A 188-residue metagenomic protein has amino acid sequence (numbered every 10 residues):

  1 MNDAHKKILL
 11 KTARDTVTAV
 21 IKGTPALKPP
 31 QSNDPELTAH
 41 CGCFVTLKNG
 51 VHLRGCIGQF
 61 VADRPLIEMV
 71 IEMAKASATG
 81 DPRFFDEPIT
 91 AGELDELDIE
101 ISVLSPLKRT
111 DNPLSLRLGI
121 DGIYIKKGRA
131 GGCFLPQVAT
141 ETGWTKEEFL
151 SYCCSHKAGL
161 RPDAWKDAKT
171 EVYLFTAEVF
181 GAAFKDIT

Functional and structural regions predicted by a protein language model:
M1-T188: Basic nucleic-acid-binding interfaces
